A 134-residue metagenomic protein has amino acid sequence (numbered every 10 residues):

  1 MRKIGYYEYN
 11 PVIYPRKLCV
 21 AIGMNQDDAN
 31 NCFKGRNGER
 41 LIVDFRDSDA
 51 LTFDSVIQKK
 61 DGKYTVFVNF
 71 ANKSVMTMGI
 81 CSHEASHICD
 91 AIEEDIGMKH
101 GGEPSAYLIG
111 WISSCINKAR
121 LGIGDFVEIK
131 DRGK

Functional and structural regions predicted by a protein language model:
M1-D49: Non-catalytic terminal regions of proteins
Y6, K17-G23, D54-Q58, K63-A71 (+2 more regions): Ordered hydrophobic segments in well-structured contexts
K34-V75, I88: Active-site scaffold of zinc-dependent metalloenzymes
V66, G133-K134: Long, compositionally biased intrinsically disordered regions
M76-T77, I129: A cross-kingdom feature marking charged/low-complexity
G79-A91: Active-site recognition of the HExxH zinc-binding catalytic motif
K99-R132: Post-HExxH zinc-binding segment in Zn-dependent metallohydrolases
